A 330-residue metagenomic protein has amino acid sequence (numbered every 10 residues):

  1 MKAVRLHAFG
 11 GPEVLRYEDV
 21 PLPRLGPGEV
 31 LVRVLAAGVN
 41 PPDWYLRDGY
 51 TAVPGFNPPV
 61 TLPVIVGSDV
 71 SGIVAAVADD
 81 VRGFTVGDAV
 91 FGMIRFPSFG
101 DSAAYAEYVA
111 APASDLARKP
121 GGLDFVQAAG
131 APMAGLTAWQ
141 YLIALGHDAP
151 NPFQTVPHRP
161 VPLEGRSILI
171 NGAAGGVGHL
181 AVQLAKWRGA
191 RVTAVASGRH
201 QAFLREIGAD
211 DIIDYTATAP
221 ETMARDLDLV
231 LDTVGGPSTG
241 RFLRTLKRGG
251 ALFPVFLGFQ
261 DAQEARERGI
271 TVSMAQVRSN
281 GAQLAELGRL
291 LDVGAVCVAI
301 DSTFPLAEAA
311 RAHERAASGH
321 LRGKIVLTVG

Functional and structural regions predicted by a protein language model:
M1, L284-G330: C-terminal hydrophobic helical "lid"/dimerization subdomain of Rossmann-like NAD(P)H-dependent oxidoreductases
P21-V39, T51-P97: Glycine-rich beta-strand-centered segment in the early N-terminal region that forms part of a ligand/cofactor-binding
A128-D214: Mid-domain Rossmann-like dinucleotide-binding core that forms the NAD(H)/NADP(H) cofactor-binding site
T222-L229: A short acidic, Gly/Pro-enriched loop at the edge of an enzyme's catalytic core that lines a small-molecule cofactor
T233-C297, V329-G330: Glycine-rich phosphate-binding loop and adjacent beta-alpha segment of Rossmann(oid) nucleotide-cofactor-binding
